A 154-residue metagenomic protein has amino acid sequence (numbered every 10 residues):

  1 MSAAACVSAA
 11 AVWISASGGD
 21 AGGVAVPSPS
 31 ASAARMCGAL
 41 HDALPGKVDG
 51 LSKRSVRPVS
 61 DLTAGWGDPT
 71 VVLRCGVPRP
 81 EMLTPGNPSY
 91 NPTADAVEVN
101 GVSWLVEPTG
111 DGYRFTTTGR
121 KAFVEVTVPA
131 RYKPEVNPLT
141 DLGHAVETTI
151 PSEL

Functional and structural regions predicted by a protein language model:
M1-S2: N-terminal export and membrane-targeting signals
S8-S30: C-terminal region of N-terminal signal peptides and the immediate post-cleavage residues of exported proteins
P29-M36, G67: Alpha-helix N-cap/loop-to-helix boundary motif
A39-N87: Extracytoplasmic/periplasmic/luminal assembly and interaction segments in envelope/secretory/respiratory proteins
G76-P80, T84-L154: Extracytosolic low-complexity repeat regions of secreted or lipid-anchored proteins
